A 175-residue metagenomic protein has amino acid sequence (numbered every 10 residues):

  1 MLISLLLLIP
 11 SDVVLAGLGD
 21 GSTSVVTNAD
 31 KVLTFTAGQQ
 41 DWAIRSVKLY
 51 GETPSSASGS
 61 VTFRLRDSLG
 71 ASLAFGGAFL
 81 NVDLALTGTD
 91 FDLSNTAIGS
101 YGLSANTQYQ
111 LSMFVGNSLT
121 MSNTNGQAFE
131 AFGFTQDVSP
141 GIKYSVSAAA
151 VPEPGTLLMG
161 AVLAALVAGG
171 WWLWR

Functional and structural regions predicted by a protein language model:
M1-A16, K143-V162: Short, threonine-centered small-residue motifs that mark membrane-proximal processing/anchoring sites and TM-junction
L18-D30, L84-L86: Extracellular beta-rich ligand/substrate-recognition surface
V26-G38, S94-T96: Short beta-strands within extracellular/lumenal beta-sheet-rich domains
Q39-S46: Extended extracellular/luminal ectodomain segments enriched in beta-structured repeat modules
Y50-Q136: Aromatic- and Gly/Pro-enriched, solvent-exposed loop/edge beta-strand patches characteristic of beta-rich domains
A168-R175: C-terminal membrane-anchoring or membrane-association module
